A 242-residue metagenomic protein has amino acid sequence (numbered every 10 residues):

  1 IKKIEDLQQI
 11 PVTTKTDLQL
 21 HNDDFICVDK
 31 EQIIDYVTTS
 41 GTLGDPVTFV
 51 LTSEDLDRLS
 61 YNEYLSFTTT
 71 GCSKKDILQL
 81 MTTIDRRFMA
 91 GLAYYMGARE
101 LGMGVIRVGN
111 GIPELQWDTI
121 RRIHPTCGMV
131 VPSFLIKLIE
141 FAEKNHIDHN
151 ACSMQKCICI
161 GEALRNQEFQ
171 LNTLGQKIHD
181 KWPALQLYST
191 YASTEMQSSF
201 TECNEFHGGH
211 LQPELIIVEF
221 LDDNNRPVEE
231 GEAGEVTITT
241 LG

Functional and structural regions predicted by a protein language model:
I1-T38, G44-Y61, L65-T69, K74 (+1 more regions): Nucleotide 5′-phosphate-binding alpha/beta core
T39-T42, L78, G128, A192: Conserved S/T- and glycine-rich ATP-binding loop of Class I adenylate-forming
S53-T68, I77-K137: AMP-binding/adenylate-forming
K74-K75, M154: Phosphate-coordination loops involved in phosphoryl transfer and adenosine-cofactor binding
Q79-L80, Q155-I160, V236: Extended hydrophobic secondary-structure segments that form protein cores and membrane-embedded regions
G102, A151-M154, A184, L215: A generic structural signal for alpha->beta connector loops
P125-G175, Y188-M196, E219: Adenylate-forming
F169-G242: Conserved AMP-binding/adenylate-forming
